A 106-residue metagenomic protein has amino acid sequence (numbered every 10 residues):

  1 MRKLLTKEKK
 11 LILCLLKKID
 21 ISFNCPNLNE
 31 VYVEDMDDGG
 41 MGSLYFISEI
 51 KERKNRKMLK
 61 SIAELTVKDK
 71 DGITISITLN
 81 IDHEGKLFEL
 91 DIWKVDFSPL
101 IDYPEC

Functional and structural regions predicted by a protein language model:
M1-A63, D102-C106: N-terminal domain-onset segments
V31-V33, V67, V95: Extended aliphatic helical segments
A63-D69: Short beta-strand segments that buttress and anchor functional surface loops
D69-C106: Short, compact, well-ordered microdomains
